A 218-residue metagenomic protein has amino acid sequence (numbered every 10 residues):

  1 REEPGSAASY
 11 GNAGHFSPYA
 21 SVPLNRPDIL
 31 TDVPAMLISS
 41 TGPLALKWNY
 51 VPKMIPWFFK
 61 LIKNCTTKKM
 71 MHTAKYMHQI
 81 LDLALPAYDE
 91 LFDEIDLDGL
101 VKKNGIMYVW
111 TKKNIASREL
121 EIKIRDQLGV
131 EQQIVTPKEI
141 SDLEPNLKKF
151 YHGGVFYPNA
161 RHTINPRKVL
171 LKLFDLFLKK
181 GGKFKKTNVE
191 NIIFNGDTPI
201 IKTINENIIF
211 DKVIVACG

Functional and structural regions predicted by a protein language model:
R1, V135-I140, T187, I204: Conserved beta-strand termini and adjacent loop/short-helix elements that scaffold enzyme active sites in alpha/beta
R1-G11: Glycine-rich FAD pyrophosphate-binding loop
G5, T73-M77, H162: Short secondary-structure transition/capping motifs
A7-A8, D98-L100, P145-K148: Short secondary-structure boundary/capping segments
G11-P137: Dinucleotide-binding Rossmann-like beta1-alpha1 core, especially the glycine-rich loop that anchors the ADP
A20, C217-G218: Glycine-rich, N-terminal phosphate-binding loop of Rossmann-like dinucleotide-binding domains
Y88, S141-E144: Short, charged beta->alpha transition segments
A116-L128, L147-K212, A216: Helical element adjacent to the flavin cofactor pocket in flavoenzyme catalytic cores
